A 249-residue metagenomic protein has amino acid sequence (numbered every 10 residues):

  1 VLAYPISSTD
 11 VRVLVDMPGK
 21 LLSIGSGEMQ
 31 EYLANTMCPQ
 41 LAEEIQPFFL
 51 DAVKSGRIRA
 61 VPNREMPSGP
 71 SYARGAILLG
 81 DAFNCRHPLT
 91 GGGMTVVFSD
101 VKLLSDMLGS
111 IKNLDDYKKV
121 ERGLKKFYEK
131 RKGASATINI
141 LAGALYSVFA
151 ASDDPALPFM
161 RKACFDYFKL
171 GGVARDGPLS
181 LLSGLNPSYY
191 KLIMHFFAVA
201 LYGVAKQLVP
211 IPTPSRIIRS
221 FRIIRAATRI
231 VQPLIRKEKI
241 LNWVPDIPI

Functional and structural regions predicted by a protein language model:
V1-L22, S71-Y72: Active-site substrate-recognition segment that forms the wall of the catalytic cavity or substrate channel
V15-G19, F83, A142: Short, histidine-centered active-site or binding-site loop motifs used for metal coordination, general acid-base
L21-Y128: FAD/FMN-dependent oxidoreductases across multiple families
L50, D106-I249: C-terminal helical "tail/cap" subdomain of flavin- and related membrane-associated enzymes
